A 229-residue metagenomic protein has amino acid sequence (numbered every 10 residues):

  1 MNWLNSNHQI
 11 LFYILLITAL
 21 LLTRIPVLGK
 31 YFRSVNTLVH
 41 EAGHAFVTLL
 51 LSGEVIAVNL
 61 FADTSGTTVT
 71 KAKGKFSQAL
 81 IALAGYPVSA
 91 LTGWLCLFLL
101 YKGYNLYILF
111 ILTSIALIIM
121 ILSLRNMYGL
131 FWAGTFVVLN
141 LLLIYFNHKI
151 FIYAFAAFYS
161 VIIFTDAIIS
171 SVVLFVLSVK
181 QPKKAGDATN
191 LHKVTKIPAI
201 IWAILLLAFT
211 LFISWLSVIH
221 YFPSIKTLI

Functional and structural regions predicted by a protein language model:
M1-G29: Topogenic membrane-insertion module of multi-pass membrane proteins
L4-H8, F12-I14, V58, T67-F222: Metalloprotease/metallohydrolase-associated module, dominated by Zn2+-dependent proteases
T23-Q78: Small-residue-rich helix-interface/hinge motifs
I225-I229: C-terminal accessory domains and tails appended to enzymatic cores
